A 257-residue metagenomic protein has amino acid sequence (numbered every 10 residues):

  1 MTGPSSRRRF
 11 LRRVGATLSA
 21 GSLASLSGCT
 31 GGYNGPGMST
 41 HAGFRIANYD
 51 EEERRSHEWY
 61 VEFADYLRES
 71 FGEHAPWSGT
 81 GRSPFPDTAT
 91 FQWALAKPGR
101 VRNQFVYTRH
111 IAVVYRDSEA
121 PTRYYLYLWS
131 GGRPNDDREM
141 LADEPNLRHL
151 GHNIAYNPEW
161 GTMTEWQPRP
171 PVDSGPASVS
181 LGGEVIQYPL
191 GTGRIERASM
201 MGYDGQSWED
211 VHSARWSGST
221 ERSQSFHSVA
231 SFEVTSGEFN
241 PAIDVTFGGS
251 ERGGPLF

Functional and structural regions predicted by a protein language model:
M1-Y60, T246-F257: Hydrophobic alpha-helical segments
R9-V14, V61, D65, E69 (+2 more regions): Polar/charged alpha-helical tracts
C29-N135: An N-terminally focused, membrane-permeabilizing/fusogenic/translocator signature enriched in pore-forming
A64, A94-A96, R116, Y127-G131 (+6 more regions): A structural detector for beta-sheet-dominated domains
N103, D117-T122, W160, G183 (+3 more regions): Intrinsic-disorder/low-complexity loop/linker signature
D117-S180: Add "or lipid-surface remodeling" -> "...that mediate pore formation, membrane permeabilization, membrane fusion
T162-D210, F239-F257: Membrane-insertion modules used to breach or fuse lipid bilayers
E209-F239: Low-complexity, intrinsically disordered segments enriched in Ser/Thr together with acidic residues
